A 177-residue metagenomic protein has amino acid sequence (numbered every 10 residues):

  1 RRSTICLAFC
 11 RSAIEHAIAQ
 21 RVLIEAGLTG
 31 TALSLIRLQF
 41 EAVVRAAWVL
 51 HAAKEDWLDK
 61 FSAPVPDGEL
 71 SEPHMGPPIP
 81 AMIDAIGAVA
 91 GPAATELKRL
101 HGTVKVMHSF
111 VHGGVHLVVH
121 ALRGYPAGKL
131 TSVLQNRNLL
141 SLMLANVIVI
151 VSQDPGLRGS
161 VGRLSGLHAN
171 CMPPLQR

Functional and structural regions predicted by a protein language model:
R1-G30, S34-L35, A46, E55-R177: A cross-kingdom marker of C-terminal helix-rich interaction/assembly modules
